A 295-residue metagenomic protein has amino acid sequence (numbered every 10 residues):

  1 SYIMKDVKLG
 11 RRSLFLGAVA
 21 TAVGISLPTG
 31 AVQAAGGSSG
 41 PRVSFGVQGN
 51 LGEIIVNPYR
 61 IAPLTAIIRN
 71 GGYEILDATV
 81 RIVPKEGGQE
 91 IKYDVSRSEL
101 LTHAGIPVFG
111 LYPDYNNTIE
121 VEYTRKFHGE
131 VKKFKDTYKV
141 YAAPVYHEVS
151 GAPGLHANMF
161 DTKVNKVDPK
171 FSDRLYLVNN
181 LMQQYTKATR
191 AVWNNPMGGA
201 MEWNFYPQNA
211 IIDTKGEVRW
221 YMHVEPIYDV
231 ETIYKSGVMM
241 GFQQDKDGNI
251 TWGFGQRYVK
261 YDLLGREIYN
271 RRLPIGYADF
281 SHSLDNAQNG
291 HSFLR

Functional and structural regions predicted by a protein language model:
Y2-T21: N-terminal secretory signal peptides and thylakoid transit peptides that target proteins across membranes
M4-K5, A22-V23, N116-E122: Short amphipathic alpha-helical segments with coiled-coil-like heptad repeat character
R12-S13, A34, V43, K126: Positively charged, low-complexity intrinsically disordered regions
L27-S38: Sec-dependent signal peptide cleavage junction
G40-I82, L101-G105, F109-R295: Histidine-/acidic-rich catalytic cores in large beta-rich domains
V80-I91: Short alpha-helical hairpin
Q89-E99: Solvent-exposed serine/threonine-rich low-complexity stretches and specific carbohydrate-binding patches
